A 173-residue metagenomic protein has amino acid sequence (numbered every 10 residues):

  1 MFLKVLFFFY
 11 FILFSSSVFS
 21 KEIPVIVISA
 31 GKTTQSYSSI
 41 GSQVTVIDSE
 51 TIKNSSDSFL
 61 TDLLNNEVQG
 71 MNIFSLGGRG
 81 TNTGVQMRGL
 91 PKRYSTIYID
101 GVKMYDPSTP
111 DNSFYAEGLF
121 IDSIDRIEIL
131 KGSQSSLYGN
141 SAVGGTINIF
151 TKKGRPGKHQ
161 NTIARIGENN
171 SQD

Functional and structural regions predicted by a protein language model:
F2-F11: Sec-dependent signal peptide recognition, specifically the positively charged N-region followed immediately by
V18-S20: Boundary at the C-terminal end of the N-terminal hydrophobic targeting segment
V25-N54, G84, K158: N-terminal periplasmic "start-of-domain" segments of outer-membrane beta-barrel proteins
I52, L64-N65, I124-E128, I147-I149: Non-catalytic regulatory/gating segments with a bias toward low-complexity or hydrophobic composition
T61, N65-K103, D125: Extracytoplasmic beta-strand/coil segments of soluble accessory domains associated with Gram-negative outer-membrane
K103-K131: Short acidic/polar hinge/loop motifs at secondary-structure boundaries that mediate gating or recognition
P107, D122-D125, S136-N148, K152-D173: Outer-membrane beta-barrel translocator/receptor signature
